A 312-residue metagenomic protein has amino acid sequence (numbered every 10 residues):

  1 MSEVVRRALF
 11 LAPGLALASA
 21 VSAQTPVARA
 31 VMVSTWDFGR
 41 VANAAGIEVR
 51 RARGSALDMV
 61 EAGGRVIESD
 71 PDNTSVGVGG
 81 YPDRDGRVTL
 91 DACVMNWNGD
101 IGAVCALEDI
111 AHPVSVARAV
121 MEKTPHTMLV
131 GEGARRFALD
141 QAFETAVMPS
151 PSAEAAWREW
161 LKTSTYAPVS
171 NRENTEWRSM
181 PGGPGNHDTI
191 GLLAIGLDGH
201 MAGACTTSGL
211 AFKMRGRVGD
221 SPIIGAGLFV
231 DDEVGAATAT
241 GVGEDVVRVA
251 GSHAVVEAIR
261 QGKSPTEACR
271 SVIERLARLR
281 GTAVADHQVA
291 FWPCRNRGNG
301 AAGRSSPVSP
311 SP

Functional and structural regions predicted by a protein language model:
M1-A16: N-terminal secretory signal peptides and thylakoid transit peptides that target proteins across membranes
A16-L17, D70: Generic hydrophobic alpha-helical segments
S19-S22: C-terminal segment of classical bacterial N-terminal signal peptides
Q24-P312: Alpha/propeptide regions of enzymes that mature by internal proteolysis
